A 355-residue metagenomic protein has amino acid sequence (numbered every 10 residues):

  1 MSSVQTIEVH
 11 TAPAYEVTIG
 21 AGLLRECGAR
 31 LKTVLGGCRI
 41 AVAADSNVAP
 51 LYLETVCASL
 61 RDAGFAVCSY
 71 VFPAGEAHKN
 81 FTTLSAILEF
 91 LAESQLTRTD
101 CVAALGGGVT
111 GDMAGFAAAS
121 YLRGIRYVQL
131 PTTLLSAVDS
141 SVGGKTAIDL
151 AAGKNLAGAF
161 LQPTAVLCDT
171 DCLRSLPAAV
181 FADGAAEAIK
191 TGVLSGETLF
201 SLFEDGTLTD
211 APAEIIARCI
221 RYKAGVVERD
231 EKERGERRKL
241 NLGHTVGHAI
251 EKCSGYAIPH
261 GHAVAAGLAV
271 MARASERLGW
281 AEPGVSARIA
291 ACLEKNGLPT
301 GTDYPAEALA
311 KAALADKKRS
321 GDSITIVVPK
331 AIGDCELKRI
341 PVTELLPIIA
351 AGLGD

Functional and structural regions predicted by a protein language model:
S2-C101: ATP/NTP phosphate-donor binding region
S2-V4, A186-A188, W280-D355: C-terminal charged capping/lid subdomain of soluble metabolic enzymes
A74-G75, L105-G107, L242-G243: Glycine-rich beta-strand-to-loop/alpha-helix junction loops that act as flexible
L88-L105, A114-Q129: Non-catalytic interfacial helical region
V109-F116, A137, A249: Short glycine/serine/threonine-rich phosphate/pyrophosphate-binding segments that cradle anionic phosphate groups
F116-G206: A glycine/threonine-rich phosphate-anchoring loop and its flanking beta-alpha core in nucleotide/phosphate-binding
S201-A308: Active-site segments that bind and position negatively charged phosphate/pyrophosphate groups
